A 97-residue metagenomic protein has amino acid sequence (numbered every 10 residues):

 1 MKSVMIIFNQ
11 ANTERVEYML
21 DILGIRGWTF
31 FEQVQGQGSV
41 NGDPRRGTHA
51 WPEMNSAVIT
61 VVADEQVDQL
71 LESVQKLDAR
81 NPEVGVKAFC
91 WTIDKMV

Functional and structural regions predicted by a protein language model:
M1-V97: Positively charged, small/polar-rich N-terminal and surface patches that mediate targeting and assembly and bind
